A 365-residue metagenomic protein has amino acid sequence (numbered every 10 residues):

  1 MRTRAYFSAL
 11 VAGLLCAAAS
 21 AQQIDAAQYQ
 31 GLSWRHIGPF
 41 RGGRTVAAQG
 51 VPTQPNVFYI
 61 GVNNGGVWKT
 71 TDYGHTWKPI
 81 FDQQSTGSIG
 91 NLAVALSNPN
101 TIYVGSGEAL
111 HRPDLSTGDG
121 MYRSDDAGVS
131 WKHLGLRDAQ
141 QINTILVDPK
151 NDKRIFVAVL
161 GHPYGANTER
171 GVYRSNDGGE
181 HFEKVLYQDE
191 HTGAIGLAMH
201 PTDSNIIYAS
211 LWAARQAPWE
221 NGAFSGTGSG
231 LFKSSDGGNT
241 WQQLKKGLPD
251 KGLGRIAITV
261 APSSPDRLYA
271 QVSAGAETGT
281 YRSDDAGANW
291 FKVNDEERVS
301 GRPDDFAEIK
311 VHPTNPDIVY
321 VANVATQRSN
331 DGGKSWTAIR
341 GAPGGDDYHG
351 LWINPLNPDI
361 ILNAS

Functional and structural regions predicted by a protein language model:
M1-A5: Positively charged n-region of N-terminal signal peptides that target proteins for export
S8-A18: Bacterial N-terminal signal peptides
A21-S365: Beta-propeller blade termini and top-face loops
